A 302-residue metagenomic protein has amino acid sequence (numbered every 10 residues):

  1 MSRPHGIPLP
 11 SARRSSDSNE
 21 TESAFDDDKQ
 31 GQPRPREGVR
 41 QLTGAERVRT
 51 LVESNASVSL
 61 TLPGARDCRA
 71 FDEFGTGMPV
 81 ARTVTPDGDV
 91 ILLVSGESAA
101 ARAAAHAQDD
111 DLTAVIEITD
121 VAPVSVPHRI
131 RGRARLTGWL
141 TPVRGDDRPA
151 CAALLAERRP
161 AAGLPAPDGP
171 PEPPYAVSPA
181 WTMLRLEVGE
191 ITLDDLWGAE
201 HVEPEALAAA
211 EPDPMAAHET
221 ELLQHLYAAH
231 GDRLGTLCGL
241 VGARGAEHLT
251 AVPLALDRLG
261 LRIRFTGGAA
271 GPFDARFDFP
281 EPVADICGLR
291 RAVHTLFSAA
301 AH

Functional and structural regions predicted by a protein language model:
M1-G31, C151-H302: C-terminal edge-of-domain segments
R3-P8, D27-A104: An N-terminal domain-cap segment
R49-V52, R82, A105-Q108, V126-P127 (+2 more regions): A general structural signal for short secondary-structure junctions and capping/turn motifs
N55-V58, D87-D89, D111-T113, A180-M183 (+1 more regions): Short, surface-exposed beta-edge/turn micro-motifs
S57-S59, R133-T137, M183-R185: Conserved hydrophobic/aromatic beta-strand scaffold that supports enzyme active sites
T76, V121-A122, R258-L261: Short amphipathic beta-strand starts and helix->beta connectors
D87-G88, G96-A162, G271-D274: Short, structured beta-strand-loop surface elements
V94-G96, I118-D120, L140, R185-E190 (+1 more regions): Short, structured patches in soluble enzyme cores that scaffold and shape functional sites
